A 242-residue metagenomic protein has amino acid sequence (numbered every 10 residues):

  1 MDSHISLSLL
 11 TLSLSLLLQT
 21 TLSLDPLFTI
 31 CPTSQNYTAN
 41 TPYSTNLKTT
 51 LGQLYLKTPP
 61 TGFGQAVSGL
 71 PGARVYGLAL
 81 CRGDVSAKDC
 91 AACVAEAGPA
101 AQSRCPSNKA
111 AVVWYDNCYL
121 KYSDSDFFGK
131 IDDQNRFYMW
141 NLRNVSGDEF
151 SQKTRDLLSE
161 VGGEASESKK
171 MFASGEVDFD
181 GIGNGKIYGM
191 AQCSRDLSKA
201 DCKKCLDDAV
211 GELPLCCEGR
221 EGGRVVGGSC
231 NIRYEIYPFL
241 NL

Functional and structural regions predicted by a protein language model:
D2-L242: Extracellular secretory-pathway ectodomains and N-terminal mature segments of eukaryotic proteins
